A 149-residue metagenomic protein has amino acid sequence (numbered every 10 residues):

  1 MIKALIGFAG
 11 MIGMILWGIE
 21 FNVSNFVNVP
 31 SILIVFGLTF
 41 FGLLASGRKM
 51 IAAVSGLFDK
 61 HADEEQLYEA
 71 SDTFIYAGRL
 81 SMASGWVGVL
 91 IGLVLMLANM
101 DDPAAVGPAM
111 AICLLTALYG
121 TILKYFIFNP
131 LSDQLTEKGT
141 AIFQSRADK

Functional and structural regions predicted by a protein language model:
M1-G139: Hydrophobic alpha-helical transmembrane segments of small proteolipidic membrane proteins, enriched in energy-coupled
E137-K149: Cytosolic/matrix-facing juxtamembrane and C-terminal tails of multi-pass cellular membrane proteins
